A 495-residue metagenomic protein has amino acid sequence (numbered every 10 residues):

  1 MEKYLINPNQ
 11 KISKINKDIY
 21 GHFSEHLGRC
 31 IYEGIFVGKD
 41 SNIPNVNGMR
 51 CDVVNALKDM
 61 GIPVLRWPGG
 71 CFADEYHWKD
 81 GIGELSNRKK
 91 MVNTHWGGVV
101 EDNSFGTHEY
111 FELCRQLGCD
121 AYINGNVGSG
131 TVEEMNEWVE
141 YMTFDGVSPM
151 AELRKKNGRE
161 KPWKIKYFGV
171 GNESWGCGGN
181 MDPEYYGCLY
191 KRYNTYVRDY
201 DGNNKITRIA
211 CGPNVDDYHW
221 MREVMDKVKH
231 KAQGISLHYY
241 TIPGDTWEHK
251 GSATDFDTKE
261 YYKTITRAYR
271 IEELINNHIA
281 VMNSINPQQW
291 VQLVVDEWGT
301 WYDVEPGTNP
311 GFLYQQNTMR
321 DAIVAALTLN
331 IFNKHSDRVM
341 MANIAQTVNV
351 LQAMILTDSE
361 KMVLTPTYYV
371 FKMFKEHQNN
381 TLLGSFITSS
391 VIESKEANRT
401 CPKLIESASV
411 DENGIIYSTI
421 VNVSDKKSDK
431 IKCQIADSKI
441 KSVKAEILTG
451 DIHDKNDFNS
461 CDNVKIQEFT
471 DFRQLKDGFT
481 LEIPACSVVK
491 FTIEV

Functional and structural regions predicted by a protein language model:
M1-G234, I271-E272, N276-V304, T308-V495: Non-catalytic accessory regions flanking glycosidase/transglycosidase catalytic cores in CAZymes
D226-K229, E248, T254, A268: Catalytic cores of phosphodiester-bond-cleaving enzymes
L237: Histidine-centered catalytic micro-motifs
Y240-Y262, T308: Active-site His/acidic residue clusters
I242, R267-A268, E272: Active-site-proximal helices and loops of the catalytic beta/alpha 8
